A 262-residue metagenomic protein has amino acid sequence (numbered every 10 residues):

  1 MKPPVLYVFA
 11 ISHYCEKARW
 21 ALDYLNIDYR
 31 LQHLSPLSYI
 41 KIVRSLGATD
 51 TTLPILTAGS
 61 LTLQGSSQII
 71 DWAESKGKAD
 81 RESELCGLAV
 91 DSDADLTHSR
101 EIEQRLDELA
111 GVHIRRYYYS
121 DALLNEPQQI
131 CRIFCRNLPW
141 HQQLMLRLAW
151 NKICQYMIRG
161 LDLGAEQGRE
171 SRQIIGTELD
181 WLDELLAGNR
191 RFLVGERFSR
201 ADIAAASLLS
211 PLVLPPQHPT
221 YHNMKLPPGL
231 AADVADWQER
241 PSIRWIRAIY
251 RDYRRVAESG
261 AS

Functional and structural regions predicted by a protein language model:
M1-Q143, V256-A257: GST-like domain detector, emphasizing the conserved glutathione-binding G-site in the N-terminal thioredoxin-like
G77, L186-N189, Y253: A general structural signal marking secondary-structure boundaries and capping sites
D93, A165, R169, D236: Charge-dense, low-complexity intrinsically disordered segments
H98-E101, R105, E170-T177, W181 (+1 more regions): A non-catalytic, amphipathic alpha-helix used as a structural packing/dimerization or gating element in enzyme scaffolds
A110-N223: GST-like fold's C-terminal all-alpha helical module
L208-V256: Short His-centered aromatic/hydrophobic patch
